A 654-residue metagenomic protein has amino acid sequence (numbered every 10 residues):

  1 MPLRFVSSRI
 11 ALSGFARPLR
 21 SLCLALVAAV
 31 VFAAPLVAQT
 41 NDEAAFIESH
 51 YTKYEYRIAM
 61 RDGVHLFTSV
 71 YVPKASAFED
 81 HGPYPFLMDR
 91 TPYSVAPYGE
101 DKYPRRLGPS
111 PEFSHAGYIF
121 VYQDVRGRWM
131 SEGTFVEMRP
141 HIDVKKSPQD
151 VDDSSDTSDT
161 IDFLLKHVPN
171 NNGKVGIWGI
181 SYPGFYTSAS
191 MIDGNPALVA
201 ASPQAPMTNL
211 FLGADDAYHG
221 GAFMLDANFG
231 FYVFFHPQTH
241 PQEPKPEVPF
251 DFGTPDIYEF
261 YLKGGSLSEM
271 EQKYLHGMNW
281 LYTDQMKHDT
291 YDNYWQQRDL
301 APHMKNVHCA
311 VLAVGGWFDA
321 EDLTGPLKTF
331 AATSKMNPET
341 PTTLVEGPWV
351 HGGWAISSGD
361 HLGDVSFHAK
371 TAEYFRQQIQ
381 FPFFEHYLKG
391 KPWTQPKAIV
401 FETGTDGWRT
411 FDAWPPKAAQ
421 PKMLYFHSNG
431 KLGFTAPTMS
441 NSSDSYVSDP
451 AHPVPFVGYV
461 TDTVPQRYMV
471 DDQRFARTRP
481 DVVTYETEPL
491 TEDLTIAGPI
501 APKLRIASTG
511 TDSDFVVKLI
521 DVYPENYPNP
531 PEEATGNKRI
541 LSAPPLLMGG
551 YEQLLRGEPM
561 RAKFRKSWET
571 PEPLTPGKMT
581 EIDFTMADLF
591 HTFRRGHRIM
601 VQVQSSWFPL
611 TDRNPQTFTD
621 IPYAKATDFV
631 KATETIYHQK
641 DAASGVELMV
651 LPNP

Functional and structural regions predicted by a protein language model:
A16-P35: Bacterial N-terminal signal peptides
N41-G82, E486-E492, R505, T570 (+1 more regions): N-terminal cap/lid segment of alpha/beta-hydrolase-fold proteins
A77-H167, I356-F367, R477-R479, T511 (+4 more regions): Cap/lid segment of the alpha/beta-hydrolase catalytic domain
Y103-L107, H115, E137-D150, S154 (+1 more regions): Accessory cap/linker subdomain of secreted extracellular hydrolases
P169-S181: Alpha/beta-hydrolase fold nucleophile elbow
D251-L267, W354, G359-P654: C-terminal, loop-rich substrate-recognition/catalytic regions characterized by aromatic stacking residues
V307, A313-G315: Short beta-strand/loop motif that positions the catalytic acidic residue of the alpha/beta-hydrolase fold
A320-L327: Conserved alpha/beta-hydrolase "acid-adjacent" motif
